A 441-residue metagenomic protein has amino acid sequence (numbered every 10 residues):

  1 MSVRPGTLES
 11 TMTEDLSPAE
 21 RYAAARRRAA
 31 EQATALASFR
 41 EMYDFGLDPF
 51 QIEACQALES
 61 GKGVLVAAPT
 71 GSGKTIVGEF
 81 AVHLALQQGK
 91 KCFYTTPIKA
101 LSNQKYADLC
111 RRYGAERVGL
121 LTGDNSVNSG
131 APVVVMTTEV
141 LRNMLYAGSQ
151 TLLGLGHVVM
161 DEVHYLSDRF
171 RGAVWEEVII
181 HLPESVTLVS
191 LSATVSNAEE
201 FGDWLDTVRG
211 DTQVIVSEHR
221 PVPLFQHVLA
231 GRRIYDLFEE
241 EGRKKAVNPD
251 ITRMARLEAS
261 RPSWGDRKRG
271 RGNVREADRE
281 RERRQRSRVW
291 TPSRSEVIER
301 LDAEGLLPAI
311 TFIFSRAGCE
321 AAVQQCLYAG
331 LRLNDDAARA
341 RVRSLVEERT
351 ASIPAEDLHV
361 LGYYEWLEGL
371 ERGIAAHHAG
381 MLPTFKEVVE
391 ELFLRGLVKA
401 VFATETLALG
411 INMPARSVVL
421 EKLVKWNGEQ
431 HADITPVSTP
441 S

Functional and structural regions predicted by a protein language model:
M1-Q56, S60-G63, D335-E371: Helicase-associated low-complexity/disordered flanking segments
A33-S38, K62, G154-D161, D278-E280 (+2 more regions): Gly-rich Lys/Arg/Thr-decorated short loops/hinges at beta-loop-alpha junctions or inter-strand turns that position
F45-A230, A309-I313, A321-N334, A338: Conserved P-loop/Walker A NTP-binding site and adjacent catalytic elements of P-loop NTPases
F93, N103, C110-G119, S295 (+3 more regions): Conserved C-terminal RecA-like helicase domain
V133, H157, K399-A400, S417: Short, Asp-centered acidic motifs that coordinate Mg2+ and/or phosphate in catalytic or ligand-binding sites
Q150-L152, R169-E176, V289-S293, Q430-P440: Substrate-gripping "pore-loop 1 plus following alpha2 helix"
I180, T187, T194-Q325, A375: Conserved interdomain linker/interface between the two RecA-like ATPase lobes of SF2 helicase motors
A400, T404-L423: A short beta-strand element within the Helicase C-terminal
